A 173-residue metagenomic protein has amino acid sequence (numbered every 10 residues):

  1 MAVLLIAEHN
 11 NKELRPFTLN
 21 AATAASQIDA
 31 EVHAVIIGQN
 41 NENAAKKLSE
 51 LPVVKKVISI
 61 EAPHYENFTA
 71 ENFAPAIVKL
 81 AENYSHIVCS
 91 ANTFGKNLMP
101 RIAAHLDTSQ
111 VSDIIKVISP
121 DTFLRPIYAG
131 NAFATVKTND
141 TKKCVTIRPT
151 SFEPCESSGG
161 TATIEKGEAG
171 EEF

Functional and structural regions predicted by a protein language model:
M1-F173: N-terminal glycine-rich FAD/FM-binding segment characteristic of electron-transfer flavoproteins
